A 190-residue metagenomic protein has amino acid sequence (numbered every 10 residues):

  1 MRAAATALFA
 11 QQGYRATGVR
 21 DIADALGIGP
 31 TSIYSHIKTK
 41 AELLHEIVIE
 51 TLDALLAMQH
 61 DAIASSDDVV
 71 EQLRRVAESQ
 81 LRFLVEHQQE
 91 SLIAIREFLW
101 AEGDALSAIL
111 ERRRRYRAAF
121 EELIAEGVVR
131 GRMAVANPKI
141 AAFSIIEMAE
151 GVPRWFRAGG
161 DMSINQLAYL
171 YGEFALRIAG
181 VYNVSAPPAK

Functional and structural regions predicted by a protein language model:
M1-F9, Q80, A175: Short hydrophobic clusters on alpha-helical segments that form packing/core surfaces in small helical domains
A4, L8-E42, E46: Helix-turn-helix
Q11-R15, S66, H87, R130-G131: Short coil/turn segments at alpha/beta junctions that flank glycine-rich nucleotide-binding fingerprints
K40, I47, T51, L55 (+5 more regions): Hydrophobic/aromatic residues within well-ordered alpha-helical segments
E46, H60-Q89, A142-I145, S185-A189: Hydrophobic alpha-helical connector segments
D53-L56, D61, D104-V129, K139-F143 (+1 more regions): Amphipathic alpha-helical packing segments from all-alpha helical-bundle domains
A62, E78-V85, I95-W100, F174-A179: Helix-loop "lid/cap" segments that line or gate small-molecule binding pockets
S91-L99, L106, V128-F174, Y182-K190: Hydrophobic/aromatic-rich alpha-helical bundle segments in the mid-to-C-terminal region
